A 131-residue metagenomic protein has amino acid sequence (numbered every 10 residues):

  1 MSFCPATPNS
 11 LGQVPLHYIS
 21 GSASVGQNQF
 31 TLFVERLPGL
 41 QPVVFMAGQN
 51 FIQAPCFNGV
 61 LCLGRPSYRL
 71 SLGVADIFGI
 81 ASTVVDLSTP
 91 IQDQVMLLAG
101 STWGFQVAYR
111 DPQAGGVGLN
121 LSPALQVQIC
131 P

Functional and structural regions predicted by a protein language model:
M1-P131: Residue-level hotspots within well-ordered secondary structure
